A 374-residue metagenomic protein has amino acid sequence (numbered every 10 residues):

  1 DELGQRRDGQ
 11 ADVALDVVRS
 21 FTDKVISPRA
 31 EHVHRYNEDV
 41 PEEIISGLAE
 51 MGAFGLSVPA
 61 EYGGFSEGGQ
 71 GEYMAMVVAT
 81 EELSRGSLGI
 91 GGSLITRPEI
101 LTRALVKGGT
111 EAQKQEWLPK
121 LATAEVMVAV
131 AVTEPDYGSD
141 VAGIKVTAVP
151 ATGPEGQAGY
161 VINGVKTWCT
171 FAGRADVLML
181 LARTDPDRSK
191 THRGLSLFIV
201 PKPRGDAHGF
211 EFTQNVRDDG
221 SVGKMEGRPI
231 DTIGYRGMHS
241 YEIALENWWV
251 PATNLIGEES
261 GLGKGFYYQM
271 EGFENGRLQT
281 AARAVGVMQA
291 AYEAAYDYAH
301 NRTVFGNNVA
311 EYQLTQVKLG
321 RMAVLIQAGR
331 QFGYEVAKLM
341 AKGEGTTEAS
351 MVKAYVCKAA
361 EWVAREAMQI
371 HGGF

Functional and structural regions predicted by a protein language model:
D1-R85, T96, G108-G109, Q113 (+8 more regions): Alpha-helical interface subdomain recognition
A124-V132: A short, Trp-centered hydrophobic/proline-enriched beta-strand micro-motif
D136-K145, F210-N215: Active-site-adjacent elements of ketosynthase-type condensing enzymes
D136-S139, W168-F171, R188-S189, D231-H239: Short Gly/Pro-enriched turn/cap motifs at secondary-structure boundaries
V146-P150: A structural signal for short hydrophobic beta-strand segments in well-ordered beta-sheet cores
A158-G159, N163-G223: A short core secondary-structure module
D206-W248: Flexible, small-/acidic-enriched active-site or ligand-binding loops
E246-Y267: Long, acidic (Asp/Glu-rich), low-complexity accessory segments flanking structured domains
